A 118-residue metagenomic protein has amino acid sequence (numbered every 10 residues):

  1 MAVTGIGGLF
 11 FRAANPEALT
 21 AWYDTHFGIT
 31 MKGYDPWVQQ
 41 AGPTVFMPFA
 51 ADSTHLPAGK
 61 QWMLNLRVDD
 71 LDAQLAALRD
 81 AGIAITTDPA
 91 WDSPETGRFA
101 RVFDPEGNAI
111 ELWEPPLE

Functional and structural regions predicted by a protein language model:
M1-G5, A76-E118: Vicinal oxygen chelate
M1-T20, Q61-L64, P116-E118: N-terminal beta-strand motif that seeds the catalytic metal site of vicinal oxygen chelate
G8, R12-Q39: N-terminal first-folded block
N15-P16, D70, F99: Residue-level preference for nonpolar/small residues embedded in alpha-helices
L19-W22, D72-A77: Short amphipathic alpha-helices within nucleic acid-binding modules
T20, T30, M47-P48, I83-I85: A generic "structured core" feature
F27-W62, V102-P105, A109-P116: Conserved short beta-strand elements that form part of the metal-binding/catalytic scaffold of enzyme active sites
R67: Active-site-adjacent beta-strand/loop module that shapes the phosphate/pyrophosphate-binding cleft
